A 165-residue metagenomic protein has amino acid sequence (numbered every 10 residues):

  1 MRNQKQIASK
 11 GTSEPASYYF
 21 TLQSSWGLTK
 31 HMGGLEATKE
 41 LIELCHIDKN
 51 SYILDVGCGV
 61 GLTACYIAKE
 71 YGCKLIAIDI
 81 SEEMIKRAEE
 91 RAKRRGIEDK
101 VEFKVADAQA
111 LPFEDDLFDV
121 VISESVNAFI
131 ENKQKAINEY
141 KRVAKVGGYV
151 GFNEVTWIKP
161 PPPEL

Functional and structural regions predicted by a protein language model:
M1-L22: N-terminal, positively charged/glycine-rich alpha-helical extensions of SAM-dependent methyltransferases
F20-M32: Class I SAM-dependent methyltransferase Rossmann-like catalytic core, especially the SAM/SAH-binding loop
H31-K49: Conserved alpha-helix/loop element of class I SAM-dependent methyltransferases that forms part of the SAM/SAH-binding
L54-V56, V60-A110: Class I SAM-dependent methyltransferase SAM/SAH-binding core
Q109-V120: A short acidic, Gly/Pro-enriched loop at the edge of an enzyme's catalytic core that lines a small-molecule cofactor
V120-N132: A short SAM/SAH-binding and catalytic strip from SAM-dependent methyltransferases
Q134-Y149: A short glycine-rich, Lys/Arg-flanked "PGG" loop and its adjoining helix->strand segment in the class I
Y149-L165: Conserved class I S-adenosyl-L-methionine
